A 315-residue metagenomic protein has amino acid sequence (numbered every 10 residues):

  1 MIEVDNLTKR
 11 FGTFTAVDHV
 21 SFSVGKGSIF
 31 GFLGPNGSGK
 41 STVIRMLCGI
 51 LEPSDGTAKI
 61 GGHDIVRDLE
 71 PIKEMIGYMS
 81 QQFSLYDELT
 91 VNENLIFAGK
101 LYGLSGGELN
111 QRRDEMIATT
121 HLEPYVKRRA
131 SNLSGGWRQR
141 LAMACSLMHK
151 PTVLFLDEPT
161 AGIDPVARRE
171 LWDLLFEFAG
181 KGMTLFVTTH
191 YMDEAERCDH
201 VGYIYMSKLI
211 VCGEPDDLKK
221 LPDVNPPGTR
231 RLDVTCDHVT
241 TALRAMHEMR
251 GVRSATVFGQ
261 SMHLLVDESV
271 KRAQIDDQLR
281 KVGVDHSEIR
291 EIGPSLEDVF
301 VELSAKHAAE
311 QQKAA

Functional and structural regions predicted by a protein language model:
G56-R67, P71-I72: Conserved ABC transporter NBD signature motif
E88, R129-L133: Conserved ABC ATPase signature
I96, K100, G107-Y125: Conserved ABC ATPase "signature" region
M143: Hydrophobic anchor residue at the start of the ABC signature
K150: Conserved catalytic motifs of ABC-family nucleotide-binding domains
L154-D157: Catalytic Walker B motif of ABC-type/P-loop ATPase nucleotide-binding domains
D173-V187, M192-D267: ABC transporter nucleotide-binding domain
